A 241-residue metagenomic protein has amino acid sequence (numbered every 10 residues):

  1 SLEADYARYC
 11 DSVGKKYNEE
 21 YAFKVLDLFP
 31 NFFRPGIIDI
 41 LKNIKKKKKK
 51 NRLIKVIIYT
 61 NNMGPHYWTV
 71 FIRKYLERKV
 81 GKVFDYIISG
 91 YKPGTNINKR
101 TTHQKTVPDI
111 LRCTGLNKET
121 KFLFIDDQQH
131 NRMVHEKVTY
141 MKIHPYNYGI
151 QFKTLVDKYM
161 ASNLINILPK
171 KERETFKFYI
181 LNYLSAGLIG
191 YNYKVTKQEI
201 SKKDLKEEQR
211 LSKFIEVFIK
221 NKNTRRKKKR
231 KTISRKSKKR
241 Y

Functional and structural regions predicted by a protein language model:
S1-T95: Alpha-helical substrate-recognition element adjacent to the catalytic core
P65-K239: C-terminal cap/substrate-recognition subdomain and adjoining C-terminal extension of metal-dependent phosphatase-like
